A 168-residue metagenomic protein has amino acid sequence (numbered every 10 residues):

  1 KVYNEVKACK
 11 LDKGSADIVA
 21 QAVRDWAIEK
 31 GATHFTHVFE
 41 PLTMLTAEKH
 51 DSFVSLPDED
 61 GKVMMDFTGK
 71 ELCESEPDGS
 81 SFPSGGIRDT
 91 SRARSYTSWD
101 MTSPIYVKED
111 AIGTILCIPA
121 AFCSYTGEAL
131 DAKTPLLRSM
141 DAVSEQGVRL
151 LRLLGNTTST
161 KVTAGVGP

Functional and structural regions predicted by a protein language model:
K1-T68, C73-S91: Histidine/acidic residue-rich metal-binding segments in metalloenzymes
R94-P168: Glycine-rich, acidic/polar active-site loops that bind/position phosphate-bearing ligands
